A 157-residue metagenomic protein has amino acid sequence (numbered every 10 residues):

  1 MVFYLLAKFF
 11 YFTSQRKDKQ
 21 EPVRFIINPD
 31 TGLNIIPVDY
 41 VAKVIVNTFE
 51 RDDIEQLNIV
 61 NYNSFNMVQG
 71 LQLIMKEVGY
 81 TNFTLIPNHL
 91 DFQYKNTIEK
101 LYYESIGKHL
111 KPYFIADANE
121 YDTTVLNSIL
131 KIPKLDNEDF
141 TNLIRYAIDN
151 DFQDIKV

Functional and structural regions predicted by a protein language model:
M1-G32, V38-Y40, I74: NAD(P)-dependent short-chain dehydrogenase/reductase
F12-F25, L90-P133: A hydrophobic C-terminal alpha-helical subdomain
I26-N63, I132-N137: Long hydrophobic segments that form regular secondary structure
V44-H109, I144, D151, I155: Mid/C-terminal beta-alpha module of Rossmann-like enzyme folds, strongest in SDR-family dehydrogenases/epimerases
E120-V157: Amphipathic terminal alpha-helices
